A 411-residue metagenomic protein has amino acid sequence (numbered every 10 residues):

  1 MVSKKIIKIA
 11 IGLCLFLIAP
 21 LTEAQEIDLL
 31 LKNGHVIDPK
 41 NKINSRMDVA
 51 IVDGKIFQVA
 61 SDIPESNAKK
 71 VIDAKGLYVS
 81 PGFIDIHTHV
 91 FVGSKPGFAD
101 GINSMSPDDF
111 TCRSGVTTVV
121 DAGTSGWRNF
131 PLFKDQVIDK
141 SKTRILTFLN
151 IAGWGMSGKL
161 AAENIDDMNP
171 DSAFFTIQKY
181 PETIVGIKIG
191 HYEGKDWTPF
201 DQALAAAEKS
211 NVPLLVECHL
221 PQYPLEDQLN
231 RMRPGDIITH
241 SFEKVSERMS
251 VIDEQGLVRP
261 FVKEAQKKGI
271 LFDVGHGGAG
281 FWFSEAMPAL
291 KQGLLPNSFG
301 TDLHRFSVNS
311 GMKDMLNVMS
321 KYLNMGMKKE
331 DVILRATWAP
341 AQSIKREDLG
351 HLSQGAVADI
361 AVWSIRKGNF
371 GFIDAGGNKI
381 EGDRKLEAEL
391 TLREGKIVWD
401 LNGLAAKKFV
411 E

Functional and structural regions predicted by a protein language model:
M1-I11: Bacterial N-terminal signal peptides that target proteins for export
E26-L30, V36-G82: Histidine-rich, glycine-flanked metal-binding segment
G34, V357-F409: C-terminal cap of metal-dependent C-N hydrolases
A74-D139: Metal-associated gating/positioning segment near the N- to mid-region
S114-V120, T124-S125, K140-I165: Metal-cofactor-binding active-site regions of metalloenzymes
G186-N309: Active-site core of metal-dependent hydrolases
S284-N369: His/Asp/Glu-enriched, well-ordered alpha-helical/loop segment that forms or immediately abuts the divalent-metal
